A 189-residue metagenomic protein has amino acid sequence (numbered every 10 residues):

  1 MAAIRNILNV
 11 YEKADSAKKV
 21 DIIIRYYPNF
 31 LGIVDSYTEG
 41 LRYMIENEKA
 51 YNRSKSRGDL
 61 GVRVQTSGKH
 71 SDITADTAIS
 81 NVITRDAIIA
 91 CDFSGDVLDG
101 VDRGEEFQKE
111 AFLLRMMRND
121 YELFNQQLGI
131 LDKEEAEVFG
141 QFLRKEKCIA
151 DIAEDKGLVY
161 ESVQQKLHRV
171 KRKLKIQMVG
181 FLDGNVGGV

Functional and structural regions predicted by a protein language model:
M1-N125, G180-G187: N-terminal interaction/assembly modules
M117, L128, Q164-L167: Amphipathic, non-transmembrane alpha-helical scaffold segments
I130-C148: Short amphipathic alpha helix immediately N-terminal
V138-F139, D151-E154, V163: Hydrophobic positions on the alpha-helical face of helix-turn-helix-like DNA-binding modules
K147-A150, R172-L174: A short hydrophobic/aromatic micro-motif that marks alpha-helical segments and, especially, helix-coil
K156-V179: DNA-recognition helix of helix-turn-helix
K173-K175, N185-V189: A general structural signal for short secondary-structure boundary/capping elements
